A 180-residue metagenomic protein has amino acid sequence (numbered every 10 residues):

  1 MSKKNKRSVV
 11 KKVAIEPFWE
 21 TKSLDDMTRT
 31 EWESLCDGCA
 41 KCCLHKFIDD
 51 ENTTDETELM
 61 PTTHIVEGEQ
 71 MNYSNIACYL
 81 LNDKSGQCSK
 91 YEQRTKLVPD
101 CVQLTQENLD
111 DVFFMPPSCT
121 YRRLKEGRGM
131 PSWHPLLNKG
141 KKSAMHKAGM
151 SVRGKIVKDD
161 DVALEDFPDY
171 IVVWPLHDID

Functional and structural regions predicted by a protein language model:
S2-G38, I48-D180: Short loop/turn segments that flank or connect secondary-structure elements
A40-C43: Small-residue-enriched, tightly packed secondary-structure blocks
